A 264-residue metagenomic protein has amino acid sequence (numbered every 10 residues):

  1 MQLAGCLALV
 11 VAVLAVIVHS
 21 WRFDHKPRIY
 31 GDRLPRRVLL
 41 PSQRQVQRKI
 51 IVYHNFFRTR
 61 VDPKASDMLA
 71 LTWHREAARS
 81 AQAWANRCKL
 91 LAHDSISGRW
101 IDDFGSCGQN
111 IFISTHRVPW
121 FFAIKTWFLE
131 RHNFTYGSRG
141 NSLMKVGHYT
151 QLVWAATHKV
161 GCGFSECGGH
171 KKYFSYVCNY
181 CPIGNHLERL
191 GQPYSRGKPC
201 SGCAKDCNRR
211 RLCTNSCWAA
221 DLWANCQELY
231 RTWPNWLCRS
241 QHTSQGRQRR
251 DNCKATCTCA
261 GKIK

Functional and structural regions predicted by a protein language model:
Q2-K264: Mature extracellular or exoplasmic CAP/SCP-family domains and secreted bioactive peptides
